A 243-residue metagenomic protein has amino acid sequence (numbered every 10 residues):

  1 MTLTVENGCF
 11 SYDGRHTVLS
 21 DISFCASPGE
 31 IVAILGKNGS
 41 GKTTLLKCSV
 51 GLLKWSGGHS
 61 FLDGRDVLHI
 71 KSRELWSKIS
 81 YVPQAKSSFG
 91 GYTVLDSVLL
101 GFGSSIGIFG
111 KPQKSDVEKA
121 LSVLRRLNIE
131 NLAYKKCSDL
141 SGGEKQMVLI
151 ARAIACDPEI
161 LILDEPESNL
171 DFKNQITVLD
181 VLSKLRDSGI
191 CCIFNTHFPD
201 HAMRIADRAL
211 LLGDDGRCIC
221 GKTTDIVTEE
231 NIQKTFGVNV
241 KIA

Functional and structural regions predicted by a protein language model:
M1-T2, C9-D21, K71, F89: A short, flexible loop at the N-terminus of ABC-type nucleotide-binding domains that lies
L35-K37: The feature captures the beta-strand-to-loop junction immediately N-terminal to the Walker
V50: Helix-to-loop junction immediately C-terminal to a conserved catalytic motif
G58-D66, L75: Conserved ABC transporter NBD signature motif
K136-L140, E144: Conserved ABC ATPase signature
L161-E165: Catalytic Walker B motif of ABC-type/P-loop ATPase nucleotide-binding domains
A209-K222: H-loop (His-switch) and adjacent beta-strand-loop-beta switch element of ABC-type ATPase nucleotide-binding domains
